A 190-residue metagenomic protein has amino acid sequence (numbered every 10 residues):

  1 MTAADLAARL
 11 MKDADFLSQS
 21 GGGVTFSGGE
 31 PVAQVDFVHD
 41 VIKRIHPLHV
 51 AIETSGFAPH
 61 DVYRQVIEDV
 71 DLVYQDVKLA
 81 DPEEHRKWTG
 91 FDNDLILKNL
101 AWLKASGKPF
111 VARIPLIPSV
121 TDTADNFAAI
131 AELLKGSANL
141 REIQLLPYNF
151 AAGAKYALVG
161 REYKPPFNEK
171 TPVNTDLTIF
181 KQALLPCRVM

Functional and structural regions predicted by a protein language model:
A7, M11-A151, K155-L158: Conserved AdoMet/S-adenosylmethionine-binding subsite of the radical SAM
P109, T175-M190: C-terminal accessory region of radical SAM enzymes
R141, A157-Q182: A structural motif corresponding to the C-terminal lobe/cap of the Radical SAM core domain
